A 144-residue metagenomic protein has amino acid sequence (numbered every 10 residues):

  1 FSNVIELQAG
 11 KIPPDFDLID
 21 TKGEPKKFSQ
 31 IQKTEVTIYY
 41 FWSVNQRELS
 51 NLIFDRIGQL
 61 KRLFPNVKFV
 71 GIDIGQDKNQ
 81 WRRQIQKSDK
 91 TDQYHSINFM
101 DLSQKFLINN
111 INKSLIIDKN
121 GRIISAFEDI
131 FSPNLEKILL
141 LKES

Functional and structural regions predicted by a protein language model:
F1-S29: N-terminal "domain-start" segment that seeds a small globular fold
G10, I31-K33, K61-P65, Q86-S88 (+1 more regions): A structural signal for short secondary-structure junctions
K26-I57: Short active-site neighborhood of thiol/selenol oxidoreductases, capturing the structured segment around
F41-N45, I74-Q76, E128: Structural motif
E48-K87, N98-L102: Structural microenvironment flanking redox-active thiols in thiol-disulfide oxidoreductases
Q84-N120: Short, internal strand/loop/helix patches that form the active-site neighborhood or redox-interaction surface
I116-S144: Thiol-/selenol-based redox modules, centered on thioredoxin-like and closely related oxidoreductase domains
